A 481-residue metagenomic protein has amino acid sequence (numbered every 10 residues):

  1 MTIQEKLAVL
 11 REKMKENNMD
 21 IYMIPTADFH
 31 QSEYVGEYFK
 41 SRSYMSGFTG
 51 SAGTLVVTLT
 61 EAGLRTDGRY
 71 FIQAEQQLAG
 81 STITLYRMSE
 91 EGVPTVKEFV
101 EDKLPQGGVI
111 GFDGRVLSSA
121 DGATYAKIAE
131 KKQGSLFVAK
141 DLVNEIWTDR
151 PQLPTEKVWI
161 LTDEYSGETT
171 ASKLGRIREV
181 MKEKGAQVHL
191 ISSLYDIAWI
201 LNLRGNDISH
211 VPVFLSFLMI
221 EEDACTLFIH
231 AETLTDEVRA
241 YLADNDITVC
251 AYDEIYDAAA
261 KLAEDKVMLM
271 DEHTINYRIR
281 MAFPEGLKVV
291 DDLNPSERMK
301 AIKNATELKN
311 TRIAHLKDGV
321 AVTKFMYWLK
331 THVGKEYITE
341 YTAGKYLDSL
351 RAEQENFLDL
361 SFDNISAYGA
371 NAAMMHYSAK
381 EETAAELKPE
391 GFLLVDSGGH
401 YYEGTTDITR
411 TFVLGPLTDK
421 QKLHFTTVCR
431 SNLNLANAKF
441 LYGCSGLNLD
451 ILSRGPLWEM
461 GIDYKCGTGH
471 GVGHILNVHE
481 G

Functional and structural regions predicted by a protein language model:
M1-G481: Active-site neighborhoods and metal-handling regions in enzymes and metal-associated proteins
